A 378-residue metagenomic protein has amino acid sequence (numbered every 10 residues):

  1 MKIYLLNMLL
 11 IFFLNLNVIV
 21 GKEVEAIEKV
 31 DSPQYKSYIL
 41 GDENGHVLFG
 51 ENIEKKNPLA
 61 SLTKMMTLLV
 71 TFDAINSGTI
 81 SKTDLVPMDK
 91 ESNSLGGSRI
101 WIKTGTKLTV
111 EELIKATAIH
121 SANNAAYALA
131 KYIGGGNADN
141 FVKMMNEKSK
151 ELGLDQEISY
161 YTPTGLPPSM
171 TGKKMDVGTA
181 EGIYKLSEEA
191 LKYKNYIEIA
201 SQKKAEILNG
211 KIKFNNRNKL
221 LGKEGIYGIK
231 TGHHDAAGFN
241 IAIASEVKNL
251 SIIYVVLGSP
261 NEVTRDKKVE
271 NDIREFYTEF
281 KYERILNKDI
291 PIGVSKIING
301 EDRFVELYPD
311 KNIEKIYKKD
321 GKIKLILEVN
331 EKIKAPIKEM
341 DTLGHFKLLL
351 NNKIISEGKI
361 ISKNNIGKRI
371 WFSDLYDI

Functional and structural regions predicted by a protein language model:
I3-K22: Sec-dependent N-terminal signal peptides of Gram-positive bacterial secreted proteins and lipoproteins
Y4-L6, K56, S94, V110 (+4 more regions): Hydrophobic alpha-helical segments and their boundary regions
N7, F13-L14, L48, K211 (+1 more regions): Compositionally biased, low-structure terminal segments
L9, S32-P33, K55-K56, L113 (+3 more regions): Generic detector of short alpha-helix boundary/capping microenvironments and adjacent low-complexity segments
N15, G78, A118, N312-I313 (+1 more regions): Short, flexible coil/linker elements and helix-boundary hinge sites characteristic of intrinsically disordered
V18-E181, K185, A190-K194: Active-site-adjacent loops and short helices of periplasmic peptidoglycan-processing enzymes
G172-I378: Domain-terminus/edge residues, biased toward the C-terminal soluble/receptor-binding domains of extracytoplasmic
